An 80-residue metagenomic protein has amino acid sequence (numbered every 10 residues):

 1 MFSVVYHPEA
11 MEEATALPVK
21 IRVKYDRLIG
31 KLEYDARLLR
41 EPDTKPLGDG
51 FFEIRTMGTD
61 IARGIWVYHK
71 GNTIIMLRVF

Functional and structural regions predicted by a protein language model:
M1-I61, K70-I74: Basic, Lys/Arg-enriched alpha-helical interface segments
G64-W66: Hydrophobic/aromatic beta-strand elements that line small-molecule binding cavities or substrate pockets in beta-rich
R78-V79: Amphipathic alpha-helical assembly/interaction segments
